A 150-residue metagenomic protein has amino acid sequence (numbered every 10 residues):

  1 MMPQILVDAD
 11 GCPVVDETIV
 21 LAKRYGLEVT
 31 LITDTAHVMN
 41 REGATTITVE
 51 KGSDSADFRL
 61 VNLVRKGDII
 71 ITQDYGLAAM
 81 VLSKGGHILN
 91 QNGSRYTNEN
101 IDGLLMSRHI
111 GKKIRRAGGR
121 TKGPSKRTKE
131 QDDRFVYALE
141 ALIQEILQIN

Functional and structural regions predicted by a protein language model:
M2-N150: Nuclease catalytic cores that cleave nucleic-acid phosphodiester bonds, predominantly acidic two-metal-ion
